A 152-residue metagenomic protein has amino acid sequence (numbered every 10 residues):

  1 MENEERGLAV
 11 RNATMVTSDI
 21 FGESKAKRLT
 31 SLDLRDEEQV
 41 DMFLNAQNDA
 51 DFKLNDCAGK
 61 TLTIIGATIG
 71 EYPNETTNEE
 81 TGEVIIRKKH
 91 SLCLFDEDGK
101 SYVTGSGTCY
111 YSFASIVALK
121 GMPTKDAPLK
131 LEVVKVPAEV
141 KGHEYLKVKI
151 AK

Functional and structural regions predicted by a protein language model:
M1-G99, K141-H143, I150-K152: OB-fold ssDNA-binding interfaces and closely related basic DNA-contact patches used across DNA replication/repair
K25, S106-T108, P128: A composition-driven signal for long, intrinsically disordered, charge-rich low-complexity tracts
C57, S112-E132: Short nucleic-acid-contacting surface segments enriched for D/E, G, S/T with interspersed K/R
Y102-S115: GIY-YIG-like beta-to-alpha core
P123-K125, E132-K152: Short, charged beta-turn/beta-strand-edge "cap" motif at the junction between a beta-strand and an adjacent loop
